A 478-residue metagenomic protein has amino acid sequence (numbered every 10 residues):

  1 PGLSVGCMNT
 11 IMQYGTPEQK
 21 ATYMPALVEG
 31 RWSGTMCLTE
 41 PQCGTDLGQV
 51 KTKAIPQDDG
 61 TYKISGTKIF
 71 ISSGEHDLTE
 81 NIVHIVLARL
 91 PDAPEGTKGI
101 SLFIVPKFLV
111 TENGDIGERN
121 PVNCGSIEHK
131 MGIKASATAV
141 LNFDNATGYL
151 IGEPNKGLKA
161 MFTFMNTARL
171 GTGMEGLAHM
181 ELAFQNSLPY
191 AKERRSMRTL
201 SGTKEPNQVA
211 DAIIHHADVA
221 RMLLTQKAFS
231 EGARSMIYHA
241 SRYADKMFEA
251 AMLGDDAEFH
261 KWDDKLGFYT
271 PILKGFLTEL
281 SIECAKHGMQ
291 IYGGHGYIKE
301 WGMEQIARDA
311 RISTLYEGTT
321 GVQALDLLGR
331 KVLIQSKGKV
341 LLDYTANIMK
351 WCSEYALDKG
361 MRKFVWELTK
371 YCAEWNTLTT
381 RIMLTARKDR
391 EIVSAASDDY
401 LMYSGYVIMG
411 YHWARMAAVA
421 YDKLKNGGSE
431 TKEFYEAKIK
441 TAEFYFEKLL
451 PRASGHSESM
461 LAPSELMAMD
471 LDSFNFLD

Functional and structural regions predicted by a protein language model:
P1-A21, P25, E29, T79-V83 (+1 more regions): Internal helix-loop-helix
C7, T16-Q19, E317-T319, L327-C372: A structural-propensity feature for long, helix-poor, extended segments
T35-H76, D263-K299, I306, I382-D398 (+1 more regions): Flexible, glycine/threonine-enriched loop-and-boundary segments that flank and lead into catalytic domains of large
P56, I133, H239, H260 (+3 more regions): Alpha-helix capping/hinge segments and adjacent helical runs
T61, S65-R119: A short core secondary-structure module
F70, L109-G125, K130, A137-A168 (+2 more regions): A glycine-rich, basic-preceded beta-loop-alpha segment at the flavin cofactor/substrate interface of flavin-utilizing
E231-L273, T380-S397, M416-E433: C-terminal helix-coil-helix/basic helical segment that borders enzyme active sites and/or dimer interfaces and provides
I334, K350-D478: C-terminal amphipathic alpha-helical interaction region
